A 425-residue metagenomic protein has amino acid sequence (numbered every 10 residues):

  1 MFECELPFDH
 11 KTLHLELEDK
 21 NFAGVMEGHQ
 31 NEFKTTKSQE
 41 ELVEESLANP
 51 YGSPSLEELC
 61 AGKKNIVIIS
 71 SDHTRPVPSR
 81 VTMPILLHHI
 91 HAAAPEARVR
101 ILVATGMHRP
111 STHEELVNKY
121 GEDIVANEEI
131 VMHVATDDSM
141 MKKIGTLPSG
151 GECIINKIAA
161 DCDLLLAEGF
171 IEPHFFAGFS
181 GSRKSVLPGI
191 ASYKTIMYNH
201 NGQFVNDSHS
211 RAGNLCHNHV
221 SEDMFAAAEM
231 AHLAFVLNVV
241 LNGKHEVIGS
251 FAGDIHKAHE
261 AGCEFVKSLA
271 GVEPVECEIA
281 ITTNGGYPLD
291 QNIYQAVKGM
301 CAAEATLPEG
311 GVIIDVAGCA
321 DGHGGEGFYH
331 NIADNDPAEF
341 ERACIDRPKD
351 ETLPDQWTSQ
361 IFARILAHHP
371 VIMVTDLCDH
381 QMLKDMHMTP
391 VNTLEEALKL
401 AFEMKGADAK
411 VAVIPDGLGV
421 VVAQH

Functional and structural regions predicted by a protein language model:
M1-S46: N-terminal amphipathic/basic leader segments beginning at the initiator methionine
Y51-V67, H91-A97, G271-I279, L307-P308 (+1 more regions): Glycine-rich phosphate/diphosphate-binding loops that line cofactor/substrate pockets in enzymes
N65-P76, R100-G106, I281-T283: Short glycine-rich or small-residue beta-strand-to-loop segments that form or flank ligand, phosphate, metal/Fe-S
R75-E96, I101, A296-T306: Histidine-anchored nucleotide/phosphate-binding helix
H91, A296-V297, C301-H425: C-terminal non-catalytic interaction/assembly regions of soluble proteins
S111-F179: An acidic, phosphate/nucleotide-engaging active-site surface
L147-G150, K157-A160, L164-L237, G243 (+1 more regions): Conserved phosphate- and dinucleotide-binding cores of soluble alpha/beta proteins, encompassing both enzyme active
S210-Y287: Membrane-embedded hairpin module used as a gating/binding unit in multi-pass transport and secretion proteins
